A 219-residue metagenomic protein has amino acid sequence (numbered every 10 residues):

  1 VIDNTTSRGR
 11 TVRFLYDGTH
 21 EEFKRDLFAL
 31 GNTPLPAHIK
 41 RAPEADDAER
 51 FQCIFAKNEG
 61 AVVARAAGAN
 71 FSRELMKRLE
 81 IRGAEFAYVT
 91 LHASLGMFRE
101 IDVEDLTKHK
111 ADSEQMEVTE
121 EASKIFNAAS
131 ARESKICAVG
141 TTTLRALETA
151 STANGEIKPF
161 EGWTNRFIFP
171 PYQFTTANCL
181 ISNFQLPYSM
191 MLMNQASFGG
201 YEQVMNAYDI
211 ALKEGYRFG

Functional and structural regions predicted by a protein language model:
V1-G219: Surface-exposed, charge/polar-rich loops and edge strands
